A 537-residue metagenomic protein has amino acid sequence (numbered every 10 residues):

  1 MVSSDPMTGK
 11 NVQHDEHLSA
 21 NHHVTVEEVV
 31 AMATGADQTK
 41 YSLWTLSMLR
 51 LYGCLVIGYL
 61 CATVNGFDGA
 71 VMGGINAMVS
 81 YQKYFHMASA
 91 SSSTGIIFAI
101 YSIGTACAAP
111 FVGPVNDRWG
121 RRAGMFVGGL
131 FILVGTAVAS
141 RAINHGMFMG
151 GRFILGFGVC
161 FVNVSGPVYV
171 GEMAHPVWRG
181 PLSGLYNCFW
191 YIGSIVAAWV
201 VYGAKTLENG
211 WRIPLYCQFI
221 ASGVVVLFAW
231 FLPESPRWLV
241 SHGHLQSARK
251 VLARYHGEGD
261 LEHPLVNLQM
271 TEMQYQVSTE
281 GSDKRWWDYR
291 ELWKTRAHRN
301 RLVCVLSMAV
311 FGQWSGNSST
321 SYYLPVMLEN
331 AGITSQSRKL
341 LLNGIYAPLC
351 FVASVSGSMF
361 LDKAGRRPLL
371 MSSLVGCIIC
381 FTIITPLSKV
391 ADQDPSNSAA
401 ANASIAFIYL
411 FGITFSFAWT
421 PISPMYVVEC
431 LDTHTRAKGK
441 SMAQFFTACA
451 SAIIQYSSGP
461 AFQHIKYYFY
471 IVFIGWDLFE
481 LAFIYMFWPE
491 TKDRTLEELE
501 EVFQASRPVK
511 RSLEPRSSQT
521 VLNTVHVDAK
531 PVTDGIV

Functional and structural regions predicted by a protein language model:
V2-A253, S278-V537: Transmembrane-helix signature of 12-pass secondary carriers
Y255-L268: Short intracellular "coupling" helices and adjacent cytoplasmic loop segments at the cytosolic face of multi-pass
V266-S282: Cytosol/matrix-facing amphipathic helices and coiled-coil assembly/linker segments of eukaryotic membrane proteins
